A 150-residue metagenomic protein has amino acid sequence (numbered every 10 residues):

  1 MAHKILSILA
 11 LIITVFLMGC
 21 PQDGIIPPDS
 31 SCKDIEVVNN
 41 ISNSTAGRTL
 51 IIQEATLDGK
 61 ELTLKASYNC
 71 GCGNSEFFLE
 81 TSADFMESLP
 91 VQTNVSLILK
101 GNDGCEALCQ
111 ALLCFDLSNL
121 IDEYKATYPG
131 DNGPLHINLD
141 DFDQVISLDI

Functional and structural regions predicted by a protein language model:
M1-S7: Bacterial N-terminal signal peptides that target proteins for export
F16-G19: C-terminal motif of bacterial Sec signal peptides marking the signal peptidase cleavage site
P21-D23: Bacterial signal peptide processing site
I25-I51: N-terminal low-complexity, Pro/Thr/Ser-rich intrinsically disordered segments that act as propeptides or flexible
N43-F85: Short, surface-exposed binding/anchoring microloops in extracellular/periplasmic proteins
S82-D103: Extracellular lectin-like interaction modules
I98-N132: Short, solvent-exposed, Trp/other aromatic-anchored flexible loops in extracytoplasmic proteins
D122-I150: Surface-exposed edge beta-strand/loop patches
